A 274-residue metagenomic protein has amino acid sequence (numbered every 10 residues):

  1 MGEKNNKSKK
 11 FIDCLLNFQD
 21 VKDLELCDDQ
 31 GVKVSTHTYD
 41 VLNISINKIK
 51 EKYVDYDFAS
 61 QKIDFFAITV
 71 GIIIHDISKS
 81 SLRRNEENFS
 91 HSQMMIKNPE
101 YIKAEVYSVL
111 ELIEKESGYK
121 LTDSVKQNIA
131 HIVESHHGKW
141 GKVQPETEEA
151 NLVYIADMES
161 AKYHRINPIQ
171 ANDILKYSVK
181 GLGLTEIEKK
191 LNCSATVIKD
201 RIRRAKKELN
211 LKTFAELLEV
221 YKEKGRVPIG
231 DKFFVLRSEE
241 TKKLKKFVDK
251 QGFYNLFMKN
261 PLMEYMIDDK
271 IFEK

Functional and structural regions predicted by a protein language model:
M1-F89: Acidic/His-rich, divalent-metal-binding segments that scaffold phosphate/diphosphate chemistry
D28, F58-I166: Divalent metal-dependent catalytic cores for phosphoryl transfer on phosphate-bearing substrates
A104, H131, K176, D200 (+2 more regions): DNA-binding alpha-helical recognition surfaces that contact promoter or target DNA
Q170-I174: Short alpha-helical "packing" element that flanks the helix-turn-helix/winged-helix DNA-binding module
L175-L182, Y221: Short helix-to-turn junction characteristic of helix-turn-helix DNA-binding domains, especially the helix
G183-T213: Recognition helix of helix-turn-helix DNA-binding domains
K206-K242: Basic, Lys/Arg-enriched C-terminal extension of HTH/homeodomain DNA-binding domains
V235-K274: Helix-turn-helix/homeodomain-like alpha-helical modules used for DNA recognition and transcription-factor dimerization
